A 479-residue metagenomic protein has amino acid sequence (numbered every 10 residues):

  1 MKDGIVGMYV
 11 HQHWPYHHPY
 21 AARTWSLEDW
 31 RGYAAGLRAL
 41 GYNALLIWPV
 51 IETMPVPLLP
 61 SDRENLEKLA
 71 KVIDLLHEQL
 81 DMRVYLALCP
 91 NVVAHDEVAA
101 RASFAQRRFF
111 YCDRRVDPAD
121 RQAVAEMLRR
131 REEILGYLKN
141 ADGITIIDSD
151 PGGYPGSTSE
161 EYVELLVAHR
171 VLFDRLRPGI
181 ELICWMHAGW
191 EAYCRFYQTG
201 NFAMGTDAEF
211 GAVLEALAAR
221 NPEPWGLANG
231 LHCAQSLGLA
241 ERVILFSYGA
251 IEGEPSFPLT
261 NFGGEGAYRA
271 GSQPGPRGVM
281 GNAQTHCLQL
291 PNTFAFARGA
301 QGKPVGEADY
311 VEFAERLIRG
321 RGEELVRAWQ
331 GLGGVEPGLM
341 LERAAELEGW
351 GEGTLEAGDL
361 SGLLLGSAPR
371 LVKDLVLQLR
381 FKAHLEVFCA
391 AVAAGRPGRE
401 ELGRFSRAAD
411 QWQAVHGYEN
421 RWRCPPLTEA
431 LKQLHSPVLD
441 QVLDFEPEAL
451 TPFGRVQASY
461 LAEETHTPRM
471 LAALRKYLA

Functional and structural regions predicted by a protein language model:
M1-A125, G136-N140: Feature activates predominantly on carbohydrate-active enzymes
M1-R31, G36, L59, E67 (+7 more regions): Conserved structural scaffold segments of CAZyme catalytic domains across common CAZy folds
V10, I144, A203, S256 (+3 more regions): Polar low-complexity intrinsically disordered regions enriched in Ser/Thr and small residues
D29, N43, D62, K71 (+1 more regions): Catalytic-core regions of glycoside hydrolase
I47-V50, Y85-V92, C184-W190, H286-P291 (+1 more regions): Noncatalytic linker/hinge segments flanking ATPase motor cores
A308-A479: Catalytic domains of carbohydrate-active enzymes that cleave complex glycans
